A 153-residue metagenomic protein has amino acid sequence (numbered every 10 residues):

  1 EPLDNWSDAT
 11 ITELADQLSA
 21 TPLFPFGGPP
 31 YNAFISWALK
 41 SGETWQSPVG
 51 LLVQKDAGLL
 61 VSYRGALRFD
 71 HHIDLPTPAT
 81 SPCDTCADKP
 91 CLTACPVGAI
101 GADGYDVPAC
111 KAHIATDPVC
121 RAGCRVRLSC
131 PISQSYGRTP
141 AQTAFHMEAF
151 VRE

Functional and structural regions predicted by a protein language model:
E1-E153: Non-ligating segments of multi-cofactor redox enzymes
